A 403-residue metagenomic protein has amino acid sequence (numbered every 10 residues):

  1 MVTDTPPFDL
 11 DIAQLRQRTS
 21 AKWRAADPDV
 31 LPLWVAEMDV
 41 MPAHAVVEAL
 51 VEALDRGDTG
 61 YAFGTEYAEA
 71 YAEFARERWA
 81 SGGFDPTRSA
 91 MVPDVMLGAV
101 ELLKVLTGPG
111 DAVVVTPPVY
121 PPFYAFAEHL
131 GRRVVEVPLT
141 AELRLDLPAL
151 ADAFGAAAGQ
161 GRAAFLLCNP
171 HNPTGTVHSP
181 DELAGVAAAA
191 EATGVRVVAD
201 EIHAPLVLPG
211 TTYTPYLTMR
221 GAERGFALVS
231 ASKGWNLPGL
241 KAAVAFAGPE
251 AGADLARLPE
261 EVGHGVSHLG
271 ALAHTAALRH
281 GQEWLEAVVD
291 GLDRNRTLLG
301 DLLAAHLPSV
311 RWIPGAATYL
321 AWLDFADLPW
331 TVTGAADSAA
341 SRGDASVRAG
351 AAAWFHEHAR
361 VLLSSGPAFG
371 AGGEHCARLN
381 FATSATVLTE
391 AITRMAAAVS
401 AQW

Functional and structural regions predicted by a protein language model:
V2-V95, E101, H280, Q402-W403: N-terminal small-domain helix-loop-helix segment of the aminotransferase-like
D58-A188, P205-L206, T211-M219: Conserved core of the PLP fold type I
E73, A336-G350, W354-S364, A368-W403: PLP-dependent enzyme catalytic core of the Aspartate aminotransferase-like
V115, E136, A199, L363-S365: Hydrophobic residues in well-ordered beta-strands that form the structural core
L130, A192-T193, E223, A359: Helix C-cap/helix->beta junction micro-motif
T218-D293, L302: Conserved core segment of the aminotransferase class I/II
T275, L292-G300, W312-L328, G373: Conserved glycine-rich beta-strand-loop-beta hairpin in the small C-terminal domain of fold type I
